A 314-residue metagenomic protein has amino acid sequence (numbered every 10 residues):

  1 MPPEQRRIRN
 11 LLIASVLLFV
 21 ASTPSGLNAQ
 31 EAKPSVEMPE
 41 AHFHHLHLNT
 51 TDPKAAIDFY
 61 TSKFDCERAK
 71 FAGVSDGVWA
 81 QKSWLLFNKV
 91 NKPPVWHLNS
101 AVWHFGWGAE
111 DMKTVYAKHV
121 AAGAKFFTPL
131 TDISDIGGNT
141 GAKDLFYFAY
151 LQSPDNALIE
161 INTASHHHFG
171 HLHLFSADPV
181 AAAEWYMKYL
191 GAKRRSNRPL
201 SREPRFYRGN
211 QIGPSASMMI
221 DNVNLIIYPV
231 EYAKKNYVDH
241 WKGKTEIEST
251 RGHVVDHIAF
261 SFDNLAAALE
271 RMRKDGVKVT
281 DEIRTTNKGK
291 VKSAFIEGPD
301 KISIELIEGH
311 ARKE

Functional and structural regions predicted by a protein language model:
M1-R9: N-terminal secretory signal peptides that target proteins for export/translocation
R9-L17: Sec-dependent N-terminal signal peptides
F19-N28: C-terminal segment of classical bacterial N-terminal signal peptides
L27-M38: Cleaved targeting-peptide boundary
M38, H44-L85, V90, I133-D135 (+6 more regions): Core segments of cupin and vicinal oxygen chelate
A41-T51, D76-W79, P94-A122, Y147-Q152 (+5 more regions): Vicinal oxygen chelate
D144-S165, S303: Short, structured interface segments
S165-H167, N287, H310-R312: A short acidic/small-residue loop/turn micro-motif
